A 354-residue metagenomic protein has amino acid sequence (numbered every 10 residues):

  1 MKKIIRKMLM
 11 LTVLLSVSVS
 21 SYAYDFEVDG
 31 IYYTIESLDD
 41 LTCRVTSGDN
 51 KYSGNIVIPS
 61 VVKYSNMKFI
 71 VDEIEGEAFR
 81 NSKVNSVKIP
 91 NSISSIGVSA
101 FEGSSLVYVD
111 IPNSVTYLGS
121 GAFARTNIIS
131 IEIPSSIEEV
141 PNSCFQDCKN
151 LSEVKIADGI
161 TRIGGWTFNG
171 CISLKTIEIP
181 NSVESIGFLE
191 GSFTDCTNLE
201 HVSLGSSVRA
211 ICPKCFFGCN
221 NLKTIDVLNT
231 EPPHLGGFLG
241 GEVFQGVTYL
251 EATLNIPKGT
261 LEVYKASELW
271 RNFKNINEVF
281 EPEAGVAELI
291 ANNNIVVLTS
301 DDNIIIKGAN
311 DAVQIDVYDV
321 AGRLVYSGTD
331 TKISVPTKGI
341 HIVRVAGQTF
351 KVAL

Functional and structural regions predicted by a protein language model:
M1-M10: Bacterial N-terminal signal peptides that target proteins for export
S18-S20: N-terminal signal peptide c-region/cleavage motif recognized by signal peptidases
Y22-Y24: Boundary of Sec targeting at the N-terminus
L38-L41, K51-E73, S82-S95, S104-Y117 (+7 more regions): Structural signature of tandem-repeat unit edges
D49, N91, K307-N310: Non-cytosolic beta-sheet module surface loops
G76-E77, G97-A100, G119-A122, P141-C144 (+4 more regions): Consensus positions within tandem repeat domains that build extended binding/scaffold surfaces
A266-A284: A recurrent domain-boundary module in secreted/ectodomain proteins
A287-L354: C-terminal outer-membrane/trafficking sorting elements
